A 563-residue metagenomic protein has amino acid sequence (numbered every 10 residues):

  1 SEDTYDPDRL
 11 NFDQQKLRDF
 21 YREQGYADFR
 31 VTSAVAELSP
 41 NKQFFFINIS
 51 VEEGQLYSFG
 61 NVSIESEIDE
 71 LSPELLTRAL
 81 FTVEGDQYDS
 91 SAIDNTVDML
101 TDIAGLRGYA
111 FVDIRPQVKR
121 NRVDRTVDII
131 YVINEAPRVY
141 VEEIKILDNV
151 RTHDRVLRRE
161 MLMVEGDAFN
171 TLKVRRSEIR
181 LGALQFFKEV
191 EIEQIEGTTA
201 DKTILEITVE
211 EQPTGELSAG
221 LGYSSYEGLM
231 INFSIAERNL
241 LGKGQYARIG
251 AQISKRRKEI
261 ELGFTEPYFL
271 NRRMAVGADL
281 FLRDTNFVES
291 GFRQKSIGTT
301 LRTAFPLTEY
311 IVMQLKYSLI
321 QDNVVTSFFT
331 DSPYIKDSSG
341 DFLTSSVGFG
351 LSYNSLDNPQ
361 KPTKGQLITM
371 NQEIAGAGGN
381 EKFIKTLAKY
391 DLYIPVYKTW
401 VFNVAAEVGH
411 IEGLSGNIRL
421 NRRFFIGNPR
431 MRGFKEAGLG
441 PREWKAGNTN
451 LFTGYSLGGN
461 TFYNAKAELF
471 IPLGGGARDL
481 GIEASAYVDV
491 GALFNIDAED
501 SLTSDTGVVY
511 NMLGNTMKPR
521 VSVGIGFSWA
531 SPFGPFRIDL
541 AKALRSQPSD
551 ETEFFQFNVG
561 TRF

Functional and structural regions predicted by a protein language model:
S1-S225, S234, R248-Y268, A388-K389 (+2 more regions): Periplasmic polypeptide-binding modules associated with outer-membrane biogenesis and secretion
D3, D69, D167-T369, F383 (+6 more regions): Gram-negative/organellar outer-membrane beta-barrel architecture
I49, L493-N495, L544-S546: Short, solvent-exposed loop/turn segments at secondary-structure junctions
F81-G85, R158, L162, R283-F287 (+2 more regions): A broad detector of the eukaryotic-type serine/threonine protein kinase catalytic domain
V83-S90, I103, L147, V164-A168 (+9 more regions): Hydrophobic alpha-helical scaffolding
A183, T198, E216, F328-I482 (+3 more regions): C-terminal outer-membrane beta-barrel translocator/porin domains of Gram-negative envelope proteins and their
I231, Y463, V523: Catalytic-loop motifs flanking and including active-site residues across diverse enzymes
D500-P548, F555: C-terminal structured "cap/appendage" subdomains that terminate the fold
